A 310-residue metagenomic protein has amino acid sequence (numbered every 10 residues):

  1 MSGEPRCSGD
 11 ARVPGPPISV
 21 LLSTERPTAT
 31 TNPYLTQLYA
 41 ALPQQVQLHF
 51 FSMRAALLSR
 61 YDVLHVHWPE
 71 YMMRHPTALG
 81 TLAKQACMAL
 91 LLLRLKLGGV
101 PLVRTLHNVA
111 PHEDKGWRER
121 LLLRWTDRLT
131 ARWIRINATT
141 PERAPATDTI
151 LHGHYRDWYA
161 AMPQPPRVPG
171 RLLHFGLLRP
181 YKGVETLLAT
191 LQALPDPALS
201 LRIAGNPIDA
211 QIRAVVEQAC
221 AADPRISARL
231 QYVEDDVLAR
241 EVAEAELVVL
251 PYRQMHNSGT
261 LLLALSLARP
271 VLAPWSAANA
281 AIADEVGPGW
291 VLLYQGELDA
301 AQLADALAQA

Functional and structural regions predicted by a protein language model:
F51-A55, D209, S227-V242, N257 (+2 more regions): Conserved active-site histidine-acidic residue motif and adjacent donor-binding/catalytic loop of glycosyltransferases
D127-A161: Donor nucleotide-sugar binding/catalytic pocket of nucleotide-sugar-dependent glycosyltransferases
P165-K182, L188-Q192, L201-A204: Conserved donor-binding/catalytic core segment of Leloir-type glycosyltransferases
S200-A214, Q231: Glycosyltransferase donor-sugar binding loop
R213-A239, V286-G287: Nucleotide-activated donor-binding/catalytic signature segment of Leloir-type glycosyltransferases, i.e., the conserved
R240-H256, R269: Acidic donor-binding loop of glycosyltransferase active sites
R253, T260, R269, A273-A283 (+1 more regions): Short glycine-rich donor-binding/catalytic loop of glycosyltransferases that coordinates the nucleotide-sugar
A280-Q309: Change "using UDP/GDP/dTDP sugars" to "using nucleotide sugars
